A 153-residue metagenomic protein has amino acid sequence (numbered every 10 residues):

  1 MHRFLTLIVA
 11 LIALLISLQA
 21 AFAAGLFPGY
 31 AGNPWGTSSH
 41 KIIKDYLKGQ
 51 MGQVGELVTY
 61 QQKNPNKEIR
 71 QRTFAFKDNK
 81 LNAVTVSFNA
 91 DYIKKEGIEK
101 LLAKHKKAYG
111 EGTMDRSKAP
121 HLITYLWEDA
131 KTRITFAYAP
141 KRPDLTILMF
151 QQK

Functional and structural regions predicted by a protein language model:
M1-I8: Bacterial N-terminal signal peptides that target proteins for export
L7, P65-E68, K118-P120, D129: Short solvent-exposed loop/turn micro-motifs enriched in small/polar/acidic residues
I8-S17: Bacterial N-terminal signal peptides
A23-T59, F88-K153: Non-cytosolic coordination micro-motifs
D45-N82: N-terminal, post-signal-peptide region of Sec/Tat-exported proteins
